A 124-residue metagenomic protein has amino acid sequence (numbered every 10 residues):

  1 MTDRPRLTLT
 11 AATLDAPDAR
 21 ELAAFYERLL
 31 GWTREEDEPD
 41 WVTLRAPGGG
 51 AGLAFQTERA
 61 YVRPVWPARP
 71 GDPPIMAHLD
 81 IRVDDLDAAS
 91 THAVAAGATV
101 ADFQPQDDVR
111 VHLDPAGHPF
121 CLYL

Functional and structural regions predicted by a protein language model:
M1-A24, M76-V83, Y123: N-terminal beta-strand motif that seeds the catalytic metal site of vicinal oxygen chelate
T2-T8, W32-H78, S90-D114: Vicinal oxygen chelate
E21-L22, E27-E35: N-terminal first-folded block
Y26-E27, A93, G117: Conserved active-site tyrosine of GNAT-family acetyltransferases
D84, H118: Conserved Rossmann-like nucleotide-cofactor binding loop
V111, F120-L122: A short beta-strand motif that forms the metal-chelation/ATP-contact edge of phosphoryl-transfer active sites
